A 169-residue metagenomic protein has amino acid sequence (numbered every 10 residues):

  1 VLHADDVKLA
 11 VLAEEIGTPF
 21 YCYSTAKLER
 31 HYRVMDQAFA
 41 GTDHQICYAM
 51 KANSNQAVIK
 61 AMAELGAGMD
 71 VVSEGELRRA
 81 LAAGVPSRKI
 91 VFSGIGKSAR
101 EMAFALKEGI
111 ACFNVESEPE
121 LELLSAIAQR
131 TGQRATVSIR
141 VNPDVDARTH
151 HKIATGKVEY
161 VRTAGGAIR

Functional and structural regions predicted by a protein language model:
V1-T136: A charged N-terminal "starter" segment
K107, S117-R169: Conserved anion-binding
